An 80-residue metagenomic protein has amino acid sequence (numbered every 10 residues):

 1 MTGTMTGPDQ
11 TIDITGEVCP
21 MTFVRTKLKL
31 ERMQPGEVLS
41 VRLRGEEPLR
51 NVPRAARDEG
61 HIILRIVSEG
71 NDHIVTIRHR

Functional and structural regions predicted by a protein language model:
M1, Q34, E69-D72: Charged, low-complexity, helix/coiled-coil-prone segments
M1-G3, C19: Low-complexity intrinsically disordered segments
G3-I14: Right-handed parallel beta-helix/beta-solenoid
D9, V38-S40, D72-I74: Intrinsic-disorder/low-complexity, polar/charged segments enriched in Ser/Thr/Lys/Arg/Asp/Glu/Gln
I14-V67: Amphipathic, hydrophobic secondary-structure cores in small proteins
I62-R80: C-terminal edge-of-domain segments
